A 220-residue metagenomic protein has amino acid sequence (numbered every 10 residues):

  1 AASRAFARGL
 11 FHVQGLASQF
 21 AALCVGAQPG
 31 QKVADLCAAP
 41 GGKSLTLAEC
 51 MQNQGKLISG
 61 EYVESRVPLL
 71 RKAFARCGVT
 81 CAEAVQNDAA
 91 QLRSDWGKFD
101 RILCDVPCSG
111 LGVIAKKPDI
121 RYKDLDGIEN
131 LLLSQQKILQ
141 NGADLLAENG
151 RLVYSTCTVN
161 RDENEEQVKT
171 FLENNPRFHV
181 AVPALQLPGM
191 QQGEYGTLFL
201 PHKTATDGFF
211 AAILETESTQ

Functional and structural regions predicted by a protein language model:
A1-Q220: S-adenosylmethionine
